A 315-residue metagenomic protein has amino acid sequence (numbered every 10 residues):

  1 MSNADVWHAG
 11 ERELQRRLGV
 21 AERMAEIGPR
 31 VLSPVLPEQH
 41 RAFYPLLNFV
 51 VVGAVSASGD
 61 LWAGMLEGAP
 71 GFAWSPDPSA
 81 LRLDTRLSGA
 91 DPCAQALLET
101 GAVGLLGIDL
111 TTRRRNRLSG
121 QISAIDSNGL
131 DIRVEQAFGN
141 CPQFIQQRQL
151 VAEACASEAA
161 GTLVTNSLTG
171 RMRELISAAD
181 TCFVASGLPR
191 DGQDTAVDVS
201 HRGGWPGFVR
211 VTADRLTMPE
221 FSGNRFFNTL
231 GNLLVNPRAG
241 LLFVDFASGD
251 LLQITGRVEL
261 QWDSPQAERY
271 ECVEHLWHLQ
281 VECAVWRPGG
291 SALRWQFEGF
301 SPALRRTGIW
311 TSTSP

Functional and structural regions predicted by a protein language model:
M1-P315: Binding-site signature for planar aromatic cofactors or substrates
